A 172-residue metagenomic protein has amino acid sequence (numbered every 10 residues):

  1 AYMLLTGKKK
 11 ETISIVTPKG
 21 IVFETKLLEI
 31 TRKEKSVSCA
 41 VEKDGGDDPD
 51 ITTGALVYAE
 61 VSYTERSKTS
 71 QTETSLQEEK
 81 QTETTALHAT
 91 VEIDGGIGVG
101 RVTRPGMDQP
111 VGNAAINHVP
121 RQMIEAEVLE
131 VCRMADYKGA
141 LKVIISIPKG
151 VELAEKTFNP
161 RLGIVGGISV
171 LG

Functional and structural regions predicted by a protein language model:
A1-T69, E73-G163: Generic N-terminal targeting/processing segments that precede catalytic cores or assembly contacts
G166-I168: Glycine-rich phosphate/diphosphate-binding loop of Rossmann-like nucleotide-binding domains
